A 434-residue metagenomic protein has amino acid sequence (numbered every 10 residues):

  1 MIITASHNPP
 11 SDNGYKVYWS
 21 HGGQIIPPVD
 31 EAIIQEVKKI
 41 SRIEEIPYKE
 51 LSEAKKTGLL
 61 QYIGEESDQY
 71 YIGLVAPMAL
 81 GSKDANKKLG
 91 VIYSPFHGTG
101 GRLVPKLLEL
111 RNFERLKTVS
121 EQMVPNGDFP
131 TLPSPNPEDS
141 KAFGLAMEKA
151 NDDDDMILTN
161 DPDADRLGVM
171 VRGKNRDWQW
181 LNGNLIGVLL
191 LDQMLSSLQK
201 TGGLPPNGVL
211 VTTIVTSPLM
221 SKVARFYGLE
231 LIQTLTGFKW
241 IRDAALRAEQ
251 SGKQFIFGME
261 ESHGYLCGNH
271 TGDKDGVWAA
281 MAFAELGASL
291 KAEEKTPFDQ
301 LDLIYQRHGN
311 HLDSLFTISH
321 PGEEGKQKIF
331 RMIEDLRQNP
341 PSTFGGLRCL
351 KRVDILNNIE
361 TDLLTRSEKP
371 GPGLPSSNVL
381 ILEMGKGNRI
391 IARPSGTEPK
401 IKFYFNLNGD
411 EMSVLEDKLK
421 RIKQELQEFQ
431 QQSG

Functional and structural regions predicted by a protein language model:
M1-S41, P135-T159, A164, V169 (+4 more regions): Phosphate/diphosphate-binding loops
T4, R393-S395: Short beta-strand micro-motifs enriched in acidic
N8-P9, P95-G101, A164-R166, T216-P218 (+3 more regions): Gly/Ser/Thr-rich loops at beta-strand to alpha-helix junctions that form or flank small-molecule/cofactor-binding
S11-V17, K38, E45, S52 (+9 more regions): Short acidic, glycine/serine/threonine-rich loops at helix termini
N13-G144, E148: Gly/Ser/Thr-enriched, mixed-charge loops and adjacent short helices that form phosphate/oxyanion-binding elements
Q24-I25, G173-Q199: Cysteine protease catalytic core and zymogen-processing segment of caspase-like enzymes
V75, A79, D84-L108, N112-E114 (+8 more regions): Long hydrophobic segments that form regular secondary structure
D154-M156, D177-Q179, S197-R393, K400-Y404 (+2 more regions): Phosphate-binding and adjacent anionic-ligand microenvironments
